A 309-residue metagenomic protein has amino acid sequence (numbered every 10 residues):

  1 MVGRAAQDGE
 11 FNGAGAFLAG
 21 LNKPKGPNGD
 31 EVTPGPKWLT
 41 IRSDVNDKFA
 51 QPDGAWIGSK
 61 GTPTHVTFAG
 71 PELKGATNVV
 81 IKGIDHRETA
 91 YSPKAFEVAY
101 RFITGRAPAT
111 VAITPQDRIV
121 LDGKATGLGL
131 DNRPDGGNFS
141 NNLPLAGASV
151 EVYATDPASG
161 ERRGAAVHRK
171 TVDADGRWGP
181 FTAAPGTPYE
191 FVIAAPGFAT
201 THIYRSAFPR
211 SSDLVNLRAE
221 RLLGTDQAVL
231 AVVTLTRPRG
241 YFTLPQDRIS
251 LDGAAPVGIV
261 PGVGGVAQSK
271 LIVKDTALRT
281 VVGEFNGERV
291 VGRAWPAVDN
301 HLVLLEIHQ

Functional and structural regions predicted by a protein language model:
M1-G35: Serine-dependent carboxylesterase/thioesterase catalytic core of lipase-like alpha/beta-hydrolase/SGNH enzymes
V32-W38, K74-A76: Short, proline-enriched alpha-helix->beta-strand connector loops that line the catalytic pocket of alpha/beta-hydrolase
T40-R42: Short beta-strand/loop motif that positions the catalytic acidic residue of the alpha/beta-hydrolase fold
D44-I57, H86: Acidic catalytic loop of the alpha/beta-hydrolase fold
F68-D85, A99: Catalytic histidine neighborhood in serine/cysteine hydrolases with alpha/beta-hydrolase-type architecture
G83-P93: Catalytic histidine-centered segment of alpha/beta-hydrolase-like enzymes
Y100-V120: Beta-strand-rich domain onsets/edges
T126-R133, S140, V150-Q309: Preference for solvent-exposed, low-hydrophobicity sequence contexts
